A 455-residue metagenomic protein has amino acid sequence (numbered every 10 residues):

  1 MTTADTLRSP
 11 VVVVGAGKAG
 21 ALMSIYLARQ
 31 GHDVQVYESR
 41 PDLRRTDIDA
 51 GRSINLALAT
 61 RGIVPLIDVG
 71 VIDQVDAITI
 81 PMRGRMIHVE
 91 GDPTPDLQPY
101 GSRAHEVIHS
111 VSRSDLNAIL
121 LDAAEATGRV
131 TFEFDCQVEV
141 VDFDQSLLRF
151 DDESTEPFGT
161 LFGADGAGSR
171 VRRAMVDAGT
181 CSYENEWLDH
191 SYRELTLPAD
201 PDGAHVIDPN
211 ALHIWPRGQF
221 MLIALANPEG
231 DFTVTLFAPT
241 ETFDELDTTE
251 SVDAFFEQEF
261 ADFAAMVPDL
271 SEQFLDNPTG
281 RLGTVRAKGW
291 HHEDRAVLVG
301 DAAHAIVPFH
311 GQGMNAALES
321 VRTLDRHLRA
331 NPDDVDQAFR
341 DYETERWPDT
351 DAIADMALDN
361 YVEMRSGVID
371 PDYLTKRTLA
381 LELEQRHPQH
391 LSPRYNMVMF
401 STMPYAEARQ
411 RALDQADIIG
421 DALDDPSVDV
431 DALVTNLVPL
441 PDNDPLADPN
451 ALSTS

Functional and structural regions predicted by a protein language model:
T2-V11, L58-E194, T249, D424 (+2 more regions): Conserved N-terminal helical subregion
D5, R326-S455: C-terminal helical "tail/cap" subdomain of flavin- and related membrane-associated enzymes
V12, Q35, T131, T233-T235: A structural signal for isolated positions on well-ordered beta-strands in alpha/beta enzyme cores
V13-R29, F162-G163, L195, P278-R365: Conserved mid-domain beta->alpha element of the FAD-binding
A19, D42, G168: Conserved Rossmann-like nucleotide-cofactor binding loop
A28-G51: Glycine-rich FAD pyrophosphate-binding loop
A77-P81, Q258-L275, P332-D341, T350-D355: Acidic/histidine metal-binding catalytic segments
D122, C136-V140, Q145-L282, R286-H292: Conserved FAD-binding catalytic core of PHBH/FMO-like flavoproteins
